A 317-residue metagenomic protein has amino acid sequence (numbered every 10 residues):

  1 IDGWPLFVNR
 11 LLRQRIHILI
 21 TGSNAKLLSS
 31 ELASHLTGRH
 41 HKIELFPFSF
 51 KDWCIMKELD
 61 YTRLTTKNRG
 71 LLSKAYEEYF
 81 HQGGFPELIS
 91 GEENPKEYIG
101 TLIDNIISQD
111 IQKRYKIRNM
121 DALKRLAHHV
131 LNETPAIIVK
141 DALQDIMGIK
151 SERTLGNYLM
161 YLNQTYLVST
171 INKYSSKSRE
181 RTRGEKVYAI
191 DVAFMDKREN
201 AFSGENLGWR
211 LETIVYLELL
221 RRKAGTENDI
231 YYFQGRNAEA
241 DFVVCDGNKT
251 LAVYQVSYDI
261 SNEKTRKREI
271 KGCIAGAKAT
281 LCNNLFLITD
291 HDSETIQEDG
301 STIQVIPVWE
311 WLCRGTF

Functional and structural regions predicted by a protein language model:
I1-V8, S30-E31: Conserved ATPase-coupling elements of RecA-like P-loop NTPase cores
G3, S261-K271, F317: Active-site-adjacent loop/helix micro-motif of nuclease/hydrolase catalytic cores
R10-L11, R266-L281: Short, charged, amphipathic alpha-helix that recurs within catalytic cores of restriction-modification and other
Q14-L19: Loop/turn-to-beta-strand initiation segments
S23-A25, S30-I137: Interdomain motor-coupling "hinge/lid" segment immediately C-terminal to the ATP-binding subdomain of NTP-driven enzymes
E93-T250: Accessory nucleic acid-recognition modules appended to NTPase machines
T250-S261: Active-site ExK catalytic segment of metal-dependent nucleases
D290-F317: Domain-level recognition of nuclease-like catalytic cores that cleave nucleotide substrates
